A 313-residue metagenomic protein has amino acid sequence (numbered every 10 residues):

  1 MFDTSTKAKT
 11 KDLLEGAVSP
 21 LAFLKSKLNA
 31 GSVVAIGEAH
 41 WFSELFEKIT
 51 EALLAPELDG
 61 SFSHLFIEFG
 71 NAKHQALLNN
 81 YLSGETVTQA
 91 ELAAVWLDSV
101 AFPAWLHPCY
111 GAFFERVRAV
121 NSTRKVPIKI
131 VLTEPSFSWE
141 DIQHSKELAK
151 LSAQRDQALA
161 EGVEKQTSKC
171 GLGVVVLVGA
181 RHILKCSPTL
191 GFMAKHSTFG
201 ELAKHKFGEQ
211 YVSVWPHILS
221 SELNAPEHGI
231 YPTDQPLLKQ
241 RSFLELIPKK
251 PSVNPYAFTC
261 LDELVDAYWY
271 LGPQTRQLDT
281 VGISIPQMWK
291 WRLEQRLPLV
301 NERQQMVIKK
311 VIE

Functional and structural regions predicted by a protein language model:
M1-E313: Compositional signal for N-terminal targeting/processing segments
